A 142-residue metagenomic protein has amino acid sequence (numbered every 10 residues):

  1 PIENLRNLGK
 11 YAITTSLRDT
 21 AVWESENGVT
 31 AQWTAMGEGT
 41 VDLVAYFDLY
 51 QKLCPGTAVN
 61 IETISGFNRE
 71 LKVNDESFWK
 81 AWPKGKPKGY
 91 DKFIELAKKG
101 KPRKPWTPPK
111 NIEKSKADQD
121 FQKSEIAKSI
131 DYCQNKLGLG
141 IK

Functional and structural regions predicted by a protein language model:
P1-K142: Histidine-acidic metal/acid-base catalytic patches
